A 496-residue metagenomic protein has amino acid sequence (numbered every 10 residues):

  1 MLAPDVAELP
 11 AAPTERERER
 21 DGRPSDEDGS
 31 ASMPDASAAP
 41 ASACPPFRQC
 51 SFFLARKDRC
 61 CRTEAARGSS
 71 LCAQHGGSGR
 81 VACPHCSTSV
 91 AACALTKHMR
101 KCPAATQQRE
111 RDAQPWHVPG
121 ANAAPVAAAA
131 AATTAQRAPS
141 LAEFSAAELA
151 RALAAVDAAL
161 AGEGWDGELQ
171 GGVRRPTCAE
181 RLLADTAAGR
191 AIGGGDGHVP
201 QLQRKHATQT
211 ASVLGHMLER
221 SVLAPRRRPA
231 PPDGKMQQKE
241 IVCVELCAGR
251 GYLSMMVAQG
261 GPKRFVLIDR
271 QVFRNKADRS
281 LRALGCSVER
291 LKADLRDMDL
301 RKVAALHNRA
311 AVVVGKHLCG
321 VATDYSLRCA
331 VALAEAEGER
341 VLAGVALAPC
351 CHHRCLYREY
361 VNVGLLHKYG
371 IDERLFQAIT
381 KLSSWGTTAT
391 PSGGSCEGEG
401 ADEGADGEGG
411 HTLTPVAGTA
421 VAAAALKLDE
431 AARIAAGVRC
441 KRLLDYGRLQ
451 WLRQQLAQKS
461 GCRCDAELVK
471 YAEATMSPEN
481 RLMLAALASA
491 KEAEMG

Functional and structural regions predicted by a protein language model:
L2-E15, D21, D26-R48, F53-D58 (+3 more regions): Class I S-adenosyl-L-methionine
K57-A65: Short recognition patches in nucleic-acid-associated and regulatory proteins
S70-A73: Short, disulfide-bonded extracellular cysteine-rich repeat modules
